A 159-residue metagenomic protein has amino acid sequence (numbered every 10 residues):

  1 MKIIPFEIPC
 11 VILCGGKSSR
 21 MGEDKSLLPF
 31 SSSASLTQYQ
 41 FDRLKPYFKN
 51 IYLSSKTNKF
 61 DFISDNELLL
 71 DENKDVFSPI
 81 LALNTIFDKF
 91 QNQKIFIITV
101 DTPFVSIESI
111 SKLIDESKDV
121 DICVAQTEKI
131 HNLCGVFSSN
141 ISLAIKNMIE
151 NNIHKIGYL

Functional and structural regions predicted by a protein language model:
K2-I153: Nucleotide and nucleotide-moiety/phosphate-recognizing core
I153-L159: Catalytic core and acceptor-binding pocket of nucleotide-sugar-dependent glycosyltransferases
